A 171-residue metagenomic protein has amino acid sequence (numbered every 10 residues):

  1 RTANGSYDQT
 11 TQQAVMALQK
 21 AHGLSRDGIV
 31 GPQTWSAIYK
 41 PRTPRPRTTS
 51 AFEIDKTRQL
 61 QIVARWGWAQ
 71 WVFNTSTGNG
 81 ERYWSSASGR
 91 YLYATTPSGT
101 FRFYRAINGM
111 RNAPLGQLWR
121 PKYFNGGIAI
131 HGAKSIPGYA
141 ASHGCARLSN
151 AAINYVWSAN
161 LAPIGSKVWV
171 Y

Functional and structural regions predicted by a protein language model:
R1-A37: Short acidic, glycine/serine/threonine-rich helix-capping segments at coil-helix boundaries
S25-R26, K40, P44-T49, Y93-T100 (+1 more regions): Exported/periplasmic cell-wall-interacting domains
V30, T34, R65-G67, T77-N79 (+2 more regions): A mature extracytoplasmic/lumenal domain signature
T34, S85, G165-S166: Catalytic cysteine-centered active-site loop
Y39-Y83: A structural motif detector for short, solvent-exposed N-terminal "entry" segments of globular domains
F73-N74, R82-S86, P114, A140-G144: A short, polar/proline- and glycine-enriched secondary-structure boundary/capping micro-motif
T75-S98: Electropositive
